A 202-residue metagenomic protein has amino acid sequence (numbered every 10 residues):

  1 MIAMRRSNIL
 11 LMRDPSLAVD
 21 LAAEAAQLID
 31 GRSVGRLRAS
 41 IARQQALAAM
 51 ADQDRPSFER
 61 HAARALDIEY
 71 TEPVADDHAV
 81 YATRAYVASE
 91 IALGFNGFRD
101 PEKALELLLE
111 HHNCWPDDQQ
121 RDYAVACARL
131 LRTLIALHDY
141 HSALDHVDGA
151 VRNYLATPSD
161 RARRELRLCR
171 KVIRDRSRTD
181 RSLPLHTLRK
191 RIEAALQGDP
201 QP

Functional and structural regions predicted by a protein language model:
M1-P202: Conserved binding/catalytic microenvironments
